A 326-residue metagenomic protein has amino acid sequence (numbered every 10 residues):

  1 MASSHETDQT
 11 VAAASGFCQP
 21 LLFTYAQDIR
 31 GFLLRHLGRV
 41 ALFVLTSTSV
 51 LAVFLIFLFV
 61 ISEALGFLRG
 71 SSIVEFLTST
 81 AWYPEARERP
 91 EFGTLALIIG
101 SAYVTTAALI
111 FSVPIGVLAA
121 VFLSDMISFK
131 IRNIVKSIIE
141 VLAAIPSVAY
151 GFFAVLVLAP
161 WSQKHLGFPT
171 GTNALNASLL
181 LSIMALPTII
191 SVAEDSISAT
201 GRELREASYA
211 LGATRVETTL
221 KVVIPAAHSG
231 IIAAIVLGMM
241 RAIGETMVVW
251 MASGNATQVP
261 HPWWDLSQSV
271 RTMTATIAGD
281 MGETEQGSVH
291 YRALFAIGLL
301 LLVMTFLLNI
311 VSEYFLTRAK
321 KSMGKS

Functional and structural regions predicted by a protein language model:
M1-T46, E313-S326: Transmembrane alpha-helical segments of polytopic membrane transport and secretion proteins
R39, I115-A154, V192, G324-S326: Cytoplasmic-entry segments and transmembrane alpha-helices of multi-pass inner-membrane transporters
F57-P90, H261-W264: Short membrane-interfacial helix/loop motifs at transmembrane-helix boundaries
T94-F122, I235: Transmembrane alpha-helix signature in integral membrane proteins
E140-S178, S182-A185: Generic hydrophobic transmembrane alpha-helix motif, especially the helices
K164, V249-L302: Interhelical loop and adjacent transmembrane-helix boundary motif in polytopic membrane transport permeases
V192-A193, Y209, R215-S253: Transmembrane alpha-helices
E194-S198, R202, Y209, G282-S326: C-terminal transmembrane helix and the adjacent membrane-cytosol boundary/short C-terminal tail of inner/organellar
